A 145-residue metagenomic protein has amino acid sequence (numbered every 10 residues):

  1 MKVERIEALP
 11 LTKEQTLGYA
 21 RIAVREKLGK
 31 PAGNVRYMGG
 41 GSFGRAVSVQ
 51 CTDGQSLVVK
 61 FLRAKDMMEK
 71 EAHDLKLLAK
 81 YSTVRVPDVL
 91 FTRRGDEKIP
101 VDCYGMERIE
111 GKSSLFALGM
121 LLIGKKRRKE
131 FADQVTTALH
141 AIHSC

Functional and structural regions predicted by a protein language model:
M1-A32: Juxta-kinase regulatory segment immediately upstream of eukaryotic protein kinase catalytic domains
N34-C145: ATP-binding pocket architecture of kinase catalytic cores
